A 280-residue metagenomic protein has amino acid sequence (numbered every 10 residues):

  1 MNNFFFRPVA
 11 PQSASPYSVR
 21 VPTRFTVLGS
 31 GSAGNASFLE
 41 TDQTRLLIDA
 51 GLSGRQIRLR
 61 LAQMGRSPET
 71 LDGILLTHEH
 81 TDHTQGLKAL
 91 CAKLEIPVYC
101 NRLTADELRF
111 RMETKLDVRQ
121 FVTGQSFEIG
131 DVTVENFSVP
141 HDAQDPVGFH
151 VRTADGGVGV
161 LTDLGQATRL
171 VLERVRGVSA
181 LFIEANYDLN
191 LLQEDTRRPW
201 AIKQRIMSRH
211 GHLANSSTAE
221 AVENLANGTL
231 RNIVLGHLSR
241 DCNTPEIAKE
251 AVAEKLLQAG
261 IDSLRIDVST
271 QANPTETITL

Functional and structural regions predicted by a protein language model:
N2-V9, S13-S18, E246-L280: C-terminal regulatory/interaction regions
F4-F6, Q12-M64, V147-D163, A180: Conserved beta-strand hairpin/beta-sheet module of binuclear metal-dependent hydrolase folds, prominently
G29-S30, A50-L52, E79, V139-D142 (+3 more regions): Active-site metal-binding loops of divalent metal-dependent hydrolases
A33, T81-T84, A105-E107, A143-Q144 (+3 more regions): Active-site environment of divalent metal-dependent phosphoester hydrolases
I48-G51, L71-E79, Y99-R102, G159-T162 (+3 more regions): Active-site neighborhood of phospho(di)ester-bond hydrolases with catalytic His/Asp-centered motifs
G54-C100, S179: Active-site metal-binding motif and surrounding structural segment of the metallo-beta-lactamase
N101-G156: Metallo-beta-lactamase
R169-T270: Cap/insert and terminal regions of metallo-dependent hydrolase folds
